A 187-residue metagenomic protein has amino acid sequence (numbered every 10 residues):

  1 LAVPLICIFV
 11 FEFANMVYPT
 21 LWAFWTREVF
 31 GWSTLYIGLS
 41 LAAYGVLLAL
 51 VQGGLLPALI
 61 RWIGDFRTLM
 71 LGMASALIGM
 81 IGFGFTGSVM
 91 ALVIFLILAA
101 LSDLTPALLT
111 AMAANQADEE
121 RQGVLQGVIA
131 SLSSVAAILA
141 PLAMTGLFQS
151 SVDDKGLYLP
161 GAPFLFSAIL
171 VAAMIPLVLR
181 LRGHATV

Functional and structural regions predicted by a protein language model:
L1-L21, I97: Pair of pore-lining "gating" transmembrane helices in MFS-fold secondary transporters
T20-I37: Short amphipathic helix-loop junctions that connect adjacent transmembrane helices in Major Facilitator Superfamily/SLC
V51-D65, F148: Helix-to-loop junctions at the C-terminal end of transmembrane segments in multipass secondary transporters
R67-G82: Structural signature of the two symmetry-related core transmembrane helices
G82-L96, T105: Helix-loop junctions at membrane interfaces in 12-TM secondary transporters
L104-D118: Intracellular juxtamembrane helix-capping segments at the cytosolic ends of symmetry-related transmembrane helices
G146-V171: A membrane-interface helix-boundary motif in multi-pass transporters
L165-V187: Multi-pass alpha-helical transporter architecture, strongest for 12-TM Major Facilitator/SLC carriers used
